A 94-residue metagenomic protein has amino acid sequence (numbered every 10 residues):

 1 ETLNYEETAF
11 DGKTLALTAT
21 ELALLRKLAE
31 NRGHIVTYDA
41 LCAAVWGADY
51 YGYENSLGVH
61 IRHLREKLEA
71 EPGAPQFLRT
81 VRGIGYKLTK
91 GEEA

Functional and structural regions predicted by a protein language model:
E1-D11, I84, E92: Short boundary/linker motifs that mark transitions into or out of structured domains
G12-F77, R82-I84: Positively charged, aromatic-enriched patches within helix-turn-helix-type DNA-binding elements, predominantly
D49, E92-E93: Catalytic strand-loop-helix junctions within cyclic-nucleotide turnover domains
G73, E93-A94: Short, intrinsically disordered, low-complexity terminal/loop segments
L88: HATPase_c (GHKL) ATP-binding subdomain of two-component histidine kinases
